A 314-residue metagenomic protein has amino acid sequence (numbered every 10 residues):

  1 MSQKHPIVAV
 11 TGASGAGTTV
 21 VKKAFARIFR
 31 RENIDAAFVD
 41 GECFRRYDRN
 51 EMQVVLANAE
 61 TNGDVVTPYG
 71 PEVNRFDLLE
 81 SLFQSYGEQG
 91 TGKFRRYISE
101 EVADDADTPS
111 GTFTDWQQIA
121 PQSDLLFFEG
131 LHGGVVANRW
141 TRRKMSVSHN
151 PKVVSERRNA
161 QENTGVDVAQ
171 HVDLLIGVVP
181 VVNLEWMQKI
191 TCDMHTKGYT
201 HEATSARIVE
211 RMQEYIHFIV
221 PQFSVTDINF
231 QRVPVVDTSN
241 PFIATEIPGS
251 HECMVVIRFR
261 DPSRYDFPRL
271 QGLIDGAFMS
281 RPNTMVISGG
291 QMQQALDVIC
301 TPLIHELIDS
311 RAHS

Functional and structural regions predicted by a protein language model:
M1-H5: Phosphate-binding P-loop
I7-T11: Short hydrophobic/aromatic beta-strand immediately N-terminal to the Walker A/P-loop
S14: The conserved Walker
T18: Conserved lysine of the Walker
V21-K22, A26: Post-Walker A alpha-helix
I34-D40, F44-T108: Conserved nucleotide-sensing/catalytic segment adjacent to the nucleotide-binding pocket in NTP-handling enzymes
W116-P121, L125, R158, V166-L174 (+1 more regions): C-terminal accessory "lid"/substrate-recognition subdomains
V135-T141: Conserved ATPase-coupling elements of RecA-like P-loop NTPase cores
